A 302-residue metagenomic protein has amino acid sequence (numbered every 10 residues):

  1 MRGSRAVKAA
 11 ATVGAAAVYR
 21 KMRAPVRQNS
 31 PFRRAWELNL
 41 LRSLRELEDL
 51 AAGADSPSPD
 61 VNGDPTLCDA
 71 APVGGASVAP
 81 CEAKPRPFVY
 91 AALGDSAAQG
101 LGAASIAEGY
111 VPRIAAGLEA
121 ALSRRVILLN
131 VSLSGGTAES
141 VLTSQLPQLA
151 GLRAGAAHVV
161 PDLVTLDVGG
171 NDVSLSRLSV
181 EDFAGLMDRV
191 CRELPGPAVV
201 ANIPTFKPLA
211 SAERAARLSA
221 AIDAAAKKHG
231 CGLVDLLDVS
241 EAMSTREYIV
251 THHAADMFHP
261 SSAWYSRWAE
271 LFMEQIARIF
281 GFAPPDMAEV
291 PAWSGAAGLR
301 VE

Functional and structural regions predicted by a protein language model:
M1-A91, A157, M273-E302: N-terminal secretory targeting modules
R5-R23, P59-V61, D69, G74 (+6 more regions): Short, charge-rich amphipathic segments
T12-W36, R86-A92, A120-S134, V159-S174 (+1 more regions): Charged, low-complexity, helix/coiled-coil-prone segments
R42-C81, G102-G109, A138-G155, V180-V190 (+1 more regions): Phosphate-binding glycine-rich loops and adjacent basic patches that engage nucleotide phosphates, nucleic-acid
K84, L122-R124, L194, K227: Short, structurally constrained coil/turn elements that cap an alpha-helix or connect an alpha-helix to the following
V89-A91, A97-D182: Conserved SGNH/GDSL esterase-like catalytic core that processes O-acyl groups on lipids and polysaccharides
L93-G94, A201: Short hydrophobic segments within beta-strands
L146-D286, W293-E302: Alpha-helical cap/lid subdomain in secreted, periplasmic, or secretory-pathway luminal O-acyl-processing enzymes
